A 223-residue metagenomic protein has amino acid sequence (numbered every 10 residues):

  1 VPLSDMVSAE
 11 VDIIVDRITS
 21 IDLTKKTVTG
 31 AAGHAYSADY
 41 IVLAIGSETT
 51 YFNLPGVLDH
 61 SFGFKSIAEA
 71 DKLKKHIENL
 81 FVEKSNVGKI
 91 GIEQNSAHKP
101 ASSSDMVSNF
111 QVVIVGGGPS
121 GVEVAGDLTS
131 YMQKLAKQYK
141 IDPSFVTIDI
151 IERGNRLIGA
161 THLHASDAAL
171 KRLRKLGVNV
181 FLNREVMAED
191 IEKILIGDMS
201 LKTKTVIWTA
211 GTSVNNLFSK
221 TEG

Functional and structural regions predicted by a protein language model:
V1-Y40, T161-N179: N-terminal Rossmann-like dinucleotide/flavin-binding domain of flavoprotein oxidoreductases that bind FAD/FMN
V15-S20, S130-G223: A Rossmann-like FAD-binding core segment of flavoenzymes
G30, L43-A44, W208-T209: Redox-cofactor binding/interface segments in oxidoreductases and associated redox assembly factors
I45-L58, G211-G223: Flavin (primarily FAD) binding-site architecture
E48, S120, R156: Conserved Rossmann-like nucleotide-cofactor binding loop
T50-P119, D127-Y131: Glycine-rich dinucleotide-binding loop and its adjacent helix/turn
